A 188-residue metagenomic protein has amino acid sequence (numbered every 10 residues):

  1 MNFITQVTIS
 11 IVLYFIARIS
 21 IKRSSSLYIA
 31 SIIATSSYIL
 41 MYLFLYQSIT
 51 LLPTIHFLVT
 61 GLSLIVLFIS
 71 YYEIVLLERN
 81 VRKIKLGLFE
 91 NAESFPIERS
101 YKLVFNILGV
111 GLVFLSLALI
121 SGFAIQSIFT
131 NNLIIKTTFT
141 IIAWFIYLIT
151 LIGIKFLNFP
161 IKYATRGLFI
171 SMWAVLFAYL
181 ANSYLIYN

Functional and structural regions predicted by a protein language model:
M1-F3, I49-T60, F129-F139, Y163-G167: Non-cytosolic membrane-interface motifs at loop->transmembrane helix junctions
Q6-F15, T60-V81, I142-L151: Hydrophobic cores of alpha-helical transmembrane segments in multi-pass inner/ER membrane proteins, independent
S20, L43-L51, I120-F129, Y184-I186: Juxtamembrane "helix-exit" motif on the non-cytosolic side of transmembrane helices
S24-T35, A164-I170: Cytoplasmic-side transmembrane-helix entry/capping segments in multi-pass membrane proteins
R82-I97: Juxtamembrane inter-helical linkers in multi-pass membrane proteins
I120-I149: Short alpha-helical packing/oligomerization segments
G153-W173: Interfacial loop-to-transmembrane junctions
F177-N188: Juxtamembrane boundary at the C-terminal end of a transmembrane helix
